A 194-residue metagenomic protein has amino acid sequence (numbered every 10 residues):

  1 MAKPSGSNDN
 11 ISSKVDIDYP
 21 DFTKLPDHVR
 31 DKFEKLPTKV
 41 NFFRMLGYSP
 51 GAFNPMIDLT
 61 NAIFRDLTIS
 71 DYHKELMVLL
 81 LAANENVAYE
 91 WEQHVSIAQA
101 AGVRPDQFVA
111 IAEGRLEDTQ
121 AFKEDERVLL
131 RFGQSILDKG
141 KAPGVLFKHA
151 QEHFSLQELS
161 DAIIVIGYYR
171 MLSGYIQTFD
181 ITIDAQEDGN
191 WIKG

Functional and structural regions predicted by a protein language model:
M1-D71, G194: Mobile cap/lid helix-loop segments that border enzyme active or cofactor-binding sites and regulate substrate access
L46, T60, L76-L81, I111-A112 (+2 more regions): Short alpha-helical scaffolding segments that buttress acidic/His motifs in well-ordered protein cores
I69, H73-L76, L81-D106: Conserved alpha-helical segments that form or flank metal/cofactor-binding pockets of metalloenzymes
A83-E85, L116-D118, H153-L156, I166-L172: A short structural micro-motif
I97-F122: Histidine/lysine/aspartate-rich catalytic loop segments that bind and position anionic ligands
A121-I163: Acidic/histidine-rich alpha-helical segments that form the ligand environment of transition-metal centers
H149-Q151, Y175-G194: Acidic, carboxylate-rich catalytic segments that either coordinate divalent cations
